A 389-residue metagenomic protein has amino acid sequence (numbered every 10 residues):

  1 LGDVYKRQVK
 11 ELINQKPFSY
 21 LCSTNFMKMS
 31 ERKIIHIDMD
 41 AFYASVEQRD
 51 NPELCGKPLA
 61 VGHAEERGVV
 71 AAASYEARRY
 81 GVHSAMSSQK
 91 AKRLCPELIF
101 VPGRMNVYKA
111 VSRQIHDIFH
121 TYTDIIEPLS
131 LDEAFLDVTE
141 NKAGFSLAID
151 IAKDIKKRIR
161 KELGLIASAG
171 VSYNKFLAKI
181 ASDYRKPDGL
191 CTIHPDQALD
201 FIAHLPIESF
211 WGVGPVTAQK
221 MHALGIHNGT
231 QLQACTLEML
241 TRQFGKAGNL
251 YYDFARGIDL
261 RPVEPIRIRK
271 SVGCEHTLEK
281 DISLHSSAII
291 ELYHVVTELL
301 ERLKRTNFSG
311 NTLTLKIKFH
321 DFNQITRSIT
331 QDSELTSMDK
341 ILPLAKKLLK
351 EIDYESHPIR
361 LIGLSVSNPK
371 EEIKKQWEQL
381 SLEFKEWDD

Functional and structural regions predicted by a protein language model:
L1-Y5: Short, small-residue-biased leader/transition segments that mark boundaries at the very start of proteins
V9-K10: N-terminal, intrinsically disordered charge-dense segments
P17-Q243, N249, V366, K370-D389: Gly/Gly-Pro- and Ser/Thr-rich, intrinsically disordered tail segments characteristic of DNA damage-repair and tolerance
H36, S209, T217-I359, P369-D388: DNA-contacting surface of Y-family translesion DNA polymerases
L129-E133, S172-K175, F308-T312, H357-L361: Short Gly/Ser/Thr- and Asp/Glu-enriched loop/turn motifs at secondary-structure junctions
I166-S168, T314, L361-G363: Residues at or immediately flanking beta-strands
